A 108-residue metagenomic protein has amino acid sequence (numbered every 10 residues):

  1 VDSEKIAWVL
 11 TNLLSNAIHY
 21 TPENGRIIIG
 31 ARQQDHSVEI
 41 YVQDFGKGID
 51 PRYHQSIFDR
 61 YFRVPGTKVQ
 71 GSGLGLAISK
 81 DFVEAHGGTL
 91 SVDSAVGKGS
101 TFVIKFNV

Functional and structural regions predicted by a protein language model:
V1: Conserved micro-motifs of the catalytic ATP-binding
A17-I18: Short helix-loop "hinge" at the ATP-lid/N-box region of the Bergerat-fold HATPase_c
N24-H36: Short beta-strand/loop element within the Bergerat-fold HATPase_c
D44: Acidic ATP/Mg2+-coordinating residue in the GHKL
G48-S56: Short helix N-cap motif at coil->helix boundaries in the Bergerat
G75, S79: Short alpha-helical Gxxx[C/S/T] motif in the catalytic ATP-binding
